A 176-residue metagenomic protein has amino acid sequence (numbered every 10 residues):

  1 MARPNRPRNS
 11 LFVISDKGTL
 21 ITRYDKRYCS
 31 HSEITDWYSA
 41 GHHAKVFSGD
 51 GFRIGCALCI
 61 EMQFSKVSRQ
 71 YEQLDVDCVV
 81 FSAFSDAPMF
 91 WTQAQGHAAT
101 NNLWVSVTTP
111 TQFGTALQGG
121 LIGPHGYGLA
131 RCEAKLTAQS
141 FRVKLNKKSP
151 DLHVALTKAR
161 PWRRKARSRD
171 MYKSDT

Functional and structural regions predicted by a protein language model:
M1-P4, V107-T108: Short, conserved loop-to-beta-strand elements that form functional interface hotspots
R3-L74, A83, T92, G96 (+2 more regions): Active-site catalytic loop in hydrolytic enzyme cores
N5, N9, N101-N102, N146: Detector for Asparagine
V46, P110-T176: C-terminal beta-strand edge segments of enzyme domains
M62-A138: CN hydrolase (nitrilase-like) catalytic-core segments centered on the catalytic cysteine and neighboring Lys/Glu
